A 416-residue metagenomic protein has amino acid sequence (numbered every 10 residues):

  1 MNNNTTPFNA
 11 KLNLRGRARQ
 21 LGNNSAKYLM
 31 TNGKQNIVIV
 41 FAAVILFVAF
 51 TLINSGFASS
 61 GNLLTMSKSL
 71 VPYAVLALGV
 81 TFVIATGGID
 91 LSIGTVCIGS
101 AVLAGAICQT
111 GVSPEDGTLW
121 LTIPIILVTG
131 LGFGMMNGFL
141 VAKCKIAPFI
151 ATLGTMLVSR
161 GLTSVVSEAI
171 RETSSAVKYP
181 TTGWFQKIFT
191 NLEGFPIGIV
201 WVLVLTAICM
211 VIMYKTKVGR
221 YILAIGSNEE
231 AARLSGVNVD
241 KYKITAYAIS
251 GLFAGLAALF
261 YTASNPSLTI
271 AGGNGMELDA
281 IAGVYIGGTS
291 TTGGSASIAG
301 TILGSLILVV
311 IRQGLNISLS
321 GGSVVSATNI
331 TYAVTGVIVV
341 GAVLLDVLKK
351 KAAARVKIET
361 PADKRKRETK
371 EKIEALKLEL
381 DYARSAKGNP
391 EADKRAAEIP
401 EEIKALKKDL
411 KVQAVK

Functional and structural regions predicted by a protein language model:
M1-F41, L234-K241, G314-K416: Cytosolic-side transmembrane-helix boundaries in multi-pass membrane proteins
I39-T51, V80-T81, L127-G130, M156 (+7 more regions): Hydrophobic core segments of alpha-helical transmembrane domains in multi-pass membrane transport and ion-translocation
V48-S55, S60-V112, F139-I146, G283-I298: Single transmembrane alpha-helix segments in multi-pass membrane proteins
S55-T65, T163-V166, I170, M213 (+3 more regions): Inter-helical junctions in multi-pass inner-membrane proteins, predominant in energy-converting antiporter-like
V112-M156, L303-G304: Alpha-helical transmembrane segments within multi-pass membrane transporters and channels
T118-P124, F133-N137, E193-T269: Helix-loop-helix "hairpin" substructures at the membrane interface of multi-pass membrane proteins
P148-K215, I244, N265-I270, S323-A327 (+2 more regions): Transmembrane helix-bundle core of multi-pass membrane transporters and related energy-transducing complexes
A254, L268-G336: Transmembrane alpha-helical segments in multi-pass inner-membrane proteins
